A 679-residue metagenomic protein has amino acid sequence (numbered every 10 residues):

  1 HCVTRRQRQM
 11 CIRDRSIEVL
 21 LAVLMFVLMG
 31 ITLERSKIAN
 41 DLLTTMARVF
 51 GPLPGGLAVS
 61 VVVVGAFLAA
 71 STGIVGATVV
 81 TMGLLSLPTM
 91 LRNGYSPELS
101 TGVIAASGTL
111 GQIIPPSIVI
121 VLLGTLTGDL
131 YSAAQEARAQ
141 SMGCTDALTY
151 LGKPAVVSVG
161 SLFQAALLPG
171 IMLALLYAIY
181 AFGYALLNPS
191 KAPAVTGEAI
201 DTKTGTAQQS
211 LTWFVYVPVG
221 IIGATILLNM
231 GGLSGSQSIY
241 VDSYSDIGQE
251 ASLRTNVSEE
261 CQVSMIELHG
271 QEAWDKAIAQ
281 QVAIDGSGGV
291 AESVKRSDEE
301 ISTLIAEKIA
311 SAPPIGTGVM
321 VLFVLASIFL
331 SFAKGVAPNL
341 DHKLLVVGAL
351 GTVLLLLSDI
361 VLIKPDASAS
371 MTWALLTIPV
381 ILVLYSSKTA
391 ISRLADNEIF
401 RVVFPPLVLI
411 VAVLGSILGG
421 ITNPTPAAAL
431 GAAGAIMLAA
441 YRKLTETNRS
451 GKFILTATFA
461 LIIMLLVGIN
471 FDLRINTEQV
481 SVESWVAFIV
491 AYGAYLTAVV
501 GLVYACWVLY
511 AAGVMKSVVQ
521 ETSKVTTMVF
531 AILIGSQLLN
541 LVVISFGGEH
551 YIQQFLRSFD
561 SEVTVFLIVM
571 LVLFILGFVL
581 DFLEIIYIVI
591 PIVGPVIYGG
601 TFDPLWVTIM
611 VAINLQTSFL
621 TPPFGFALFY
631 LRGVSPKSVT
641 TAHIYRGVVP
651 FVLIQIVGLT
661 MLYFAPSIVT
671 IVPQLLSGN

Functional and structural regions predicted by a protein language model:
C2-R8, I12: Single conserved hydrophobic/aromatic residue that forms the stacking wall/gate of nucleotide- or nucleobase-binding
R13-L21, R48-V61, G76, N93-L99 (+4 more regions): Membrane-interfacial loop-to-helix junctions in multi-pass transporters
M29-E34, V64-I74, A105-Q112, G415-T422 (+3 more regions): Transmembrane alpha-helix interface/packing and boundary motifs in multi-pass membrane proteins, characterized by
D41-P52, T81-R92, T101-A105, S161-Q164 (+10 more regions): Short amphipathic alpha-helical coupling elements at transmembrane boundaries
M46-G143, F582-V611: Hydrophobic transmembrane alpha-helices that form the pore/transport pathway of multi-pass ion and small-solute
L68, S100-L123, T127, Q140-C144 (+4 more regions): Membrane-embedded alpha-helical segments of transport systems, primarily multispan ion/solute transporters
S132-E521, F629-P650, T670-N679: Long, contiguous bundles of hydrophobic transmembrane helices that form the permeation core of multi-pass
T527, I534-G535, D560, T564-L571 (+3 more regions): C-terminal transmembrane helix pair
